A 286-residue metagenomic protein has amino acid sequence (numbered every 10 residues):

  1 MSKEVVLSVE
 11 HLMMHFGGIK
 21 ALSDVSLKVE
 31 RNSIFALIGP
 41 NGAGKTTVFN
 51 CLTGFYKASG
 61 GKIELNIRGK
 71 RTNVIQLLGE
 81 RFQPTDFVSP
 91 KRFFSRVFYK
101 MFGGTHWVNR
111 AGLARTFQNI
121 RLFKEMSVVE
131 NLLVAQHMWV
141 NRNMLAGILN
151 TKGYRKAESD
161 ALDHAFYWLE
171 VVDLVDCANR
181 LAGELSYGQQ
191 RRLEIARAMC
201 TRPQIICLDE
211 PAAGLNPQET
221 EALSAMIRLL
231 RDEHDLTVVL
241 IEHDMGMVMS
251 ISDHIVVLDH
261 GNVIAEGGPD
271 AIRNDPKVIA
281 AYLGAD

Functional and structural regions predicted by a protein language model:
S2-D286: Glycine-rich phosphate-binding loops of nucleotide-dependent enzymes
